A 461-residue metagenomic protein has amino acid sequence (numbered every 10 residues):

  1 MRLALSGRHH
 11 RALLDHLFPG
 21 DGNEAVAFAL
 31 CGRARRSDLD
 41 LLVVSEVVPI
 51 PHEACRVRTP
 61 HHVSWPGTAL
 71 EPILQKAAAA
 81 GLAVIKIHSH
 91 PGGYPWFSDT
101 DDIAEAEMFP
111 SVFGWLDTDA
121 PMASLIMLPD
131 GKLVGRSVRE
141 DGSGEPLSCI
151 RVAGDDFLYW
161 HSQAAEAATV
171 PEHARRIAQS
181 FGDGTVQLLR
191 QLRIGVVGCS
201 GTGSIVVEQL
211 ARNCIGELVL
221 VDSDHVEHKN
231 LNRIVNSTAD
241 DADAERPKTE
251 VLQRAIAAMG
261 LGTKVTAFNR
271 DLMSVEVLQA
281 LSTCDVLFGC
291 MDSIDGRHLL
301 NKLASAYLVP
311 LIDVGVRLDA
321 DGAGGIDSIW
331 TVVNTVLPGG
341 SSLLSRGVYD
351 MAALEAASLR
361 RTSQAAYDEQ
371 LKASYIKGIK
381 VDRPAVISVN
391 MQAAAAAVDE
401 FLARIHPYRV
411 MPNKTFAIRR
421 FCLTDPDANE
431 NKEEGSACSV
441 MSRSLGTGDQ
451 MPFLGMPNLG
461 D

Functional and structural regions predicted by a protein language model:
M1-I85, G92-W160: Conserved beta-strand-loop surface patch within small alpha/beta domains used for substrate/adaptor or ligand engagement
A120-M122, T263, Y307-V309: A short helix->loop->beta-strand "cap" motif at the edges of active sites that frequently abuts
S143-I194, T415-F416, A437, L454-D461: N-terminal charged helix/coil linker that caps or initiates catalytic domains
G182-E227: Glycine-rich adenosine-cofactor-binding loop
L220-G260: Glycine-rich phosphate-binding loop and adjoining beta1-alpha1-beta2 segment of Rossmann-like nucleotide-binding folds
A267, L278, T283-Q392, R409 (+1 more regions): E1/E1-like adenylate-forming module used to activate ubiquitin-like modifiers and sulfur-carrier proteins
N269-D271: Conserved acidic residues
M391-V410: Internal hydrophobic alpha-helix adjacent to the cofactor/substrate pocket in enzyme cavities
